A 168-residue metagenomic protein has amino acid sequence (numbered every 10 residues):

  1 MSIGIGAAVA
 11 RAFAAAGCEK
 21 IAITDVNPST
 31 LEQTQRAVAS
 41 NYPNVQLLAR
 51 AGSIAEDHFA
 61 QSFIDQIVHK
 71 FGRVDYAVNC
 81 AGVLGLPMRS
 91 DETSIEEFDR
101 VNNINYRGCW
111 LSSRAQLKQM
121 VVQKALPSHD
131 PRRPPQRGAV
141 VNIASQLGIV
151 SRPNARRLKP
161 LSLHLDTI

Functional and structural regions predicted by a protein language model:
M1-A22: Canonical Rossmann dinucleotide-binding motif of NAD(H)/NADP(H)-dependent dehydrogenases/reductases, specifically
C18-Q33: Conserved glycine-rich Rossmann-like NAD(P)H-binding loop of the short-chain dehydrogenase/reductase
P28-T30, A51-S62, I95: The beta1-alpha1 cofactor-binding region of Rossmann-like NAD(H)/NADP(H)-dependent oxidoreductases
C80-L86: Conserved NAD(P)H cofactor-binding loop of Rossmann-fold oxidoreductase domains
M88-S90, S94-D99: Substrate-binding pocket helix/loop in short-chain dehydrogenase/reductase
S113-R114: A short, exposed helix-loop element centered on a Lys and neighboring polar residues
S145: Residue(s) in the substrate-gating loop at a strand-loop-helix junction that position the organic substrate next
